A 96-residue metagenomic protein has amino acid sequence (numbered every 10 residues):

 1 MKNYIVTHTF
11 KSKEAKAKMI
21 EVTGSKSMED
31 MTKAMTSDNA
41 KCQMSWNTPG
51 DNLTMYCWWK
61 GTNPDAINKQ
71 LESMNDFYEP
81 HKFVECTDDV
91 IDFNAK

Functional and structural regions predicted by a protein language model:
M1-T54, T62-A66, D88-K96: Short S/T/G/P-rich N-terminal loop/turn motif that feeds into the first structured element of a domain
A17, N68, E79-K82: A short, polar/proline- and glycine-enriched secondary-structure boundary/capping micro-motif
S27-M28, N75-E79: N-terminus-centered regions that define maturation/targeting leaders and the start of the first functional domain
G61, M74: A short beta-strand motif that forms part of the nucleic acid-binding face of small beta-barrel RNA-binding folds
L71: Short, flexible helix/strand-to-coil boundary loops that buttress conserved ligand/catalytic motifs in alpha/beta
F77-V90: Conserved short beta-strand edge segments in small beta-sheet-based binding/regulatory domains
